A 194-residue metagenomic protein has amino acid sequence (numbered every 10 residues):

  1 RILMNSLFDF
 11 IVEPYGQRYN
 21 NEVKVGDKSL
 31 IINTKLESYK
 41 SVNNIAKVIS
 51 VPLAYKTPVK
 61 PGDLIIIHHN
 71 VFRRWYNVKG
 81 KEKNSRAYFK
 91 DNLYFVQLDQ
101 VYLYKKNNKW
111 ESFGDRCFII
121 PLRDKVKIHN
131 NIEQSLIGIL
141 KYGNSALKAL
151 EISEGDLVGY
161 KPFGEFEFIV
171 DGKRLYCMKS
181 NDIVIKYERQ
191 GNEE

Functional and structural regions predicted by a protein language model:
R1-E194: Acidic-enriched and Gly/Ser
